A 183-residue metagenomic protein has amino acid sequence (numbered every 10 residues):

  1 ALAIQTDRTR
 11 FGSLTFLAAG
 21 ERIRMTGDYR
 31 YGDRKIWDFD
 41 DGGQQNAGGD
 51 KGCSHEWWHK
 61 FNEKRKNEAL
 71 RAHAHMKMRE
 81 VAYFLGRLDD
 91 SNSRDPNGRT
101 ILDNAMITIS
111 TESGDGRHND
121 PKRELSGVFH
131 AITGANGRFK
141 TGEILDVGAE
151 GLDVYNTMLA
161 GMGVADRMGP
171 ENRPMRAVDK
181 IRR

Functional and structural regions predicted by a protein language model:
A1-R183: Ligand-binding pockets and gating/stacking loops
